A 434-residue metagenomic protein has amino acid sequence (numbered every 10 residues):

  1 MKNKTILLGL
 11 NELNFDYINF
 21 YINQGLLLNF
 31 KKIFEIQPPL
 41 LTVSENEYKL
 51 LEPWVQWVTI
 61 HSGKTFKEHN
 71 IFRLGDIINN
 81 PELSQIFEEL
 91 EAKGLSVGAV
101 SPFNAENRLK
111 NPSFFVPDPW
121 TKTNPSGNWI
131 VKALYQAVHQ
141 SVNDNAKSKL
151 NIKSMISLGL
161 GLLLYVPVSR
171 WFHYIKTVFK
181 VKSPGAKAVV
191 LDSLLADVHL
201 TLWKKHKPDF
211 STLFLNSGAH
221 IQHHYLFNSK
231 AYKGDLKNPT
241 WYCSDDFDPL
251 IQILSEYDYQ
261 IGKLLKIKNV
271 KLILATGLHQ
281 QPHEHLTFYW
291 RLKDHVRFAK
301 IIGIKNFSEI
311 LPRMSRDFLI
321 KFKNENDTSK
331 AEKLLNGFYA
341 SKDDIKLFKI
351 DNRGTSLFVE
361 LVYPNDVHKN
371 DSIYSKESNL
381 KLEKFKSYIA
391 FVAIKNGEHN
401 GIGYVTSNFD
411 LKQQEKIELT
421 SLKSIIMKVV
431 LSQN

Functional and structural regions predicted by a protein language model:
K2, F72-I78, L83-S84, E88 (+4 more regions): Membrane-interface soluble catalytic domains
K2-K4, E12-N143: Active-site nucleophile/metal-coordination loop of metallo-enzymes that catalyze phosphate/sulfate and related
T5, A188-K207, S211, N228-L272: A long, amphipathic alpha-helix that forms part of the scaffold/cap immediately adjacent to metal-dependent active
L7-G9, N29, Q252-W290, I426: Metal-dependent active-site segment of extracytoplasmic phospho-/sulfohydrolases and closely related
E12-F15, Y48-K49, T65-K67, F103-N107 (+6 more regions): Short, solvent-exposed loop/turn segments at secondary-structure junctions
I18-Y21, L109-N111, Q222-L226, H283-F288: A short acidic (Asp/Glu
E68, F172-P184, D235-D246, I310 (+1 more regions): Short glycine/proline-rich turn/loop motifs
E82-L191, L195-H206, F210-Y232, F318: A contiguous, mid-domain pocket- or channel-lining segment that forms the substrate-recognition surface
